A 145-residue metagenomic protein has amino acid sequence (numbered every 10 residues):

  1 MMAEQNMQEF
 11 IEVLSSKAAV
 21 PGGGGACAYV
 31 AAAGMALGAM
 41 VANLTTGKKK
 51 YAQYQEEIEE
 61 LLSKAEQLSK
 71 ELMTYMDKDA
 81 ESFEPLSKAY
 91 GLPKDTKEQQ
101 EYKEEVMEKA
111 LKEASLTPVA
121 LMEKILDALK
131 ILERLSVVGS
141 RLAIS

Functional and structural regions predicted by a protein language model:
M2-A3, G22, Y29, K103 (+2 more regions): Secondary-structure capping and boundary motifs in well-ordered enzyme cores
M2-V20, S140-A143: Short, hydrophobic/aliphatic alpha-helical segments
N6, F10, A33-M40, Y75 (+2 more regions): Amphipathic, well-ordered alpha-helical segments in soluble domains
S16-L37, L142-S145: Conserved phosphate/anionic-ligand binding catalytic regions in large, soluble enzymes, centered on
Y29-A33, L61, L68-Y75, A110 (+1 more regions): Amphipathic alpha-helix face/heptad-repeat signature
M40-A52: Transmembrane signal-anchor/signal-peptide helices with a preference for the extracytoplasmic
K50-K88: A structural-propensity feature for long, helix-poor, extended segments
D79, F83-S145: Amphipathic alpha-helical interface segments
